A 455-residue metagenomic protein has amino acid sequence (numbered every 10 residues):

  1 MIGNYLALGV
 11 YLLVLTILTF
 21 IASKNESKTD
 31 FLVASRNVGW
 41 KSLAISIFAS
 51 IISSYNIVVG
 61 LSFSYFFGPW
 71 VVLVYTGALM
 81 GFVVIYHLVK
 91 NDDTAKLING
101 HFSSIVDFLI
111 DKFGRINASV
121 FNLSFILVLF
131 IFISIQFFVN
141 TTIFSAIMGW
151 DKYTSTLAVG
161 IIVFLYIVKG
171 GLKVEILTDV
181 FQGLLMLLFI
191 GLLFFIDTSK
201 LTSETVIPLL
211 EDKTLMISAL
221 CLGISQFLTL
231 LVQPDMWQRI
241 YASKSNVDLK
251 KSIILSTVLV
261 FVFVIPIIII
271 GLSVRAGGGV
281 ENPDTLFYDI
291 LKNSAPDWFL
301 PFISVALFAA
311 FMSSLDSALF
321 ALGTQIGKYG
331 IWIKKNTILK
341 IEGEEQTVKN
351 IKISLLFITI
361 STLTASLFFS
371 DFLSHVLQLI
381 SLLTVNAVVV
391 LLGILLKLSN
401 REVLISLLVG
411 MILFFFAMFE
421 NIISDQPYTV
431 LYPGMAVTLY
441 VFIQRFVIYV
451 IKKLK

Functional and structural regions predicted by a protein language model:
M1-F20, N400-K455: A generic transmembrane alpha-helix motif of multi-pass inner-membrane proteins
M1-V58, I167-K173, N246, S252: Membrane-interface "cap" regions at the ends of multi-pass membrane proteins
I17-K24, F130-F137, T141, S145 (+9 more regions): Hydrophobic alpha-helical segments and their helix-loop junctions in multi-pass secondary transporters
V33-H101, M236, S245-G279, D289-A310: Membrane-interface helix-loop-helix modules in multi-pass membrane proteins
L73-I167, S225-Q226, F308-D316, V348: Helix-loop-helix module between adjacent transmembrane segments
H101-I110, G171-D179, V232-V262, G279-F287 (+3 more regions): Hydrophobic, small-residue-rich membrane helices and short re-entrant helix-turn-helix hairpins that build
K112-S119, T324-S370: Loop-to-transmembrane helix boundary motifs in multi-pass membrane proteins
L123-S134, L185-F195, L222-L231, V247-G278 (+2 more regions): Selective recognition of specific alpha-helical transmembrane segments in multi-pass small-molecule
